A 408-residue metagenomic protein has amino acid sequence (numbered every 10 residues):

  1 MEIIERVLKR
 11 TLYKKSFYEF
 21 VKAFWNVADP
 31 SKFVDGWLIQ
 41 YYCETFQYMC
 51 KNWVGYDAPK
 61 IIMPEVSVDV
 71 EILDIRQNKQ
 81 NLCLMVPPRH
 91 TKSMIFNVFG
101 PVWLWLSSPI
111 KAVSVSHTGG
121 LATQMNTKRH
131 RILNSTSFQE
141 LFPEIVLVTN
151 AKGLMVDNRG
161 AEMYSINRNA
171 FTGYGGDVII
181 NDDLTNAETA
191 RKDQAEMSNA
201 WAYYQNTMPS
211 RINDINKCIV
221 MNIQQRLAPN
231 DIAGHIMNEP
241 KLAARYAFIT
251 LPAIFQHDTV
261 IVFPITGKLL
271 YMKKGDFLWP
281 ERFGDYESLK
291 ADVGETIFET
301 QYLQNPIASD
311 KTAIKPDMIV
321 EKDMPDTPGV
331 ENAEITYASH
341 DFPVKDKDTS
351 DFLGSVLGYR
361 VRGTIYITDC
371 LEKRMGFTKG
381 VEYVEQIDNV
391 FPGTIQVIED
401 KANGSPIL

Functional and structural regions predicted by a protein language model:
M1-Q80: N-terminal accessory segments
Q77-F99: Walker A/P-loop
V115-N169: Conserved nucleotide-state-sensing and coupling region of NTP-binding domains
A151-T207: Conserved RecA-like ASCE ATPase "motif II neighborhood" in helicase/translocase motors
G160-E162, I166-R168, A333-D346: Two-metal-ion RNase H-like nuclease active-site motif
A202-T259: Replace "adjacent to P-loop NTPase cores in ATP/GTP-dependent enzymes" with "adjacent to NTP-binding cores
G234, N238, F248, P252-A253 (+5 more regions): Mg2+-dependent endonuclease catalytic cores in nucleic-acid-processing enzymes, primarily RNase H-like
P264-F342: ATPase catalytic-site recognition across NTP-hydrolyzing enzymes
